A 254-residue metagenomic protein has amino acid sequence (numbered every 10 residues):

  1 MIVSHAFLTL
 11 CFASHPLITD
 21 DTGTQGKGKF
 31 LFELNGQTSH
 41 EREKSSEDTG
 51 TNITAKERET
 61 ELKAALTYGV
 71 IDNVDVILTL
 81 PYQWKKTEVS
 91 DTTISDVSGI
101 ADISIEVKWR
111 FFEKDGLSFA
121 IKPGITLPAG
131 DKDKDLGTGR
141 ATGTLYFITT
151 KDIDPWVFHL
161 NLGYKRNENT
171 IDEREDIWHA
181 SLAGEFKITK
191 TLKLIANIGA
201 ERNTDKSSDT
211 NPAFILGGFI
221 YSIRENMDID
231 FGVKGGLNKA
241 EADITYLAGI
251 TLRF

Functional and structural regions predicted by a protein language model:
M1-T9: Bacterial N-terminal signal peptides
F12-F254: Transmembrane beta-barrel domains of Gram-negative outer membranes and organellar outer membranes
